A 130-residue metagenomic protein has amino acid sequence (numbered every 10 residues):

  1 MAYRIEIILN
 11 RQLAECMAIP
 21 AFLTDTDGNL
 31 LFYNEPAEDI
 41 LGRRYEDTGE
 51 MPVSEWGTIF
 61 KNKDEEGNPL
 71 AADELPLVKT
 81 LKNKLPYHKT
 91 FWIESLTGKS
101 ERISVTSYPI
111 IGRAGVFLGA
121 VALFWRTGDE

Functional and structural regions predicted by a protein language model:
A2-T26: Sensory modules in modular signal-transduction proteins
L30-L31: Conserved hydrophobic beta-strand signature of PAS-family and PAS-like sensory domains
N34-E38: N-terminal capping loop/helix in small sensory signaling domains highlighted by a polar->aromatic N-x2-3-F motif
T48-E94: Terminal output helix/cap of sensory domains in signal transduction proteins
P76, V105-Y108, L123: PAS-family sensory domains
K89, E101-V105: PAS and PAS-like sensory/regulatory domains
W92-G98, I111: PAS-family sensory domains
V116-T127: PAS-family sensory domains
